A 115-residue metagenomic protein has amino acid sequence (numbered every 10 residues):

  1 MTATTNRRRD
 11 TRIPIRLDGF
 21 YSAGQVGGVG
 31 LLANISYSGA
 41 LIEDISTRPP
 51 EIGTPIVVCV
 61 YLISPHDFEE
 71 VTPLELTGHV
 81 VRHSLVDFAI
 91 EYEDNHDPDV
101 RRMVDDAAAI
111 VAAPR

Functional and structural regions predicted by a protein language model:
M1-I35, V104-R115: N-terminal helix initiation/capping motif
A3-R7, L62-E69: Short boundary/loop segments of OB/S1/cold-shock single-stranded nucleic-acid-binding domains
T11, P50-I52, E70-T72, R82: A generic structural micro-feature
I13-F20, S46-P65: Short coil-to-beta transition motif at edge beta-strands of beta-rich domains
F20-P50, S84-A89: Short strand-loop-strand
G24-G27, E69-L76: Short coil-to-beta-strand transition motifs
L31, T77-H79: Residues located in well-ordered beta-strands
L85-R115: C-terminal output/interaction extensions
